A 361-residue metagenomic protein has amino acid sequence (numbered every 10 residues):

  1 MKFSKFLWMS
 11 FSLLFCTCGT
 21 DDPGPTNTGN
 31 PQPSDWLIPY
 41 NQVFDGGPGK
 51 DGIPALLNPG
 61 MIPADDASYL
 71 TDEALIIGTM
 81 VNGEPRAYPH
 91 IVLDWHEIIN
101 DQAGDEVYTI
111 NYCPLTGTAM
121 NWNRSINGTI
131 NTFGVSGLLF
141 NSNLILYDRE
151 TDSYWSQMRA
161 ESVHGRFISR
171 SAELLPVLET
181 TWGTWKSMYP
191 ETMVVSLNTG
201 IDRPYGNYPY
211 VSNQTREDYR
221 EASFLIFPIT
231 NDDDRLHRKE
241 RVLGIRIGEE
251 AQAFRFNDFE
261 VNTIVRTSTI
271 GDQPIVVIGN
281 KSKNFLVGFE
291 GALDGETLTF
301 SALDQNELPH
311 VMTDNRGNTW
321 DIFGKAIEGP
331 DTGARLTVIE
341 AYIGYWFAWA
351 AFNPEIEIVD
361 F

Functional and structural regions predicted by a protein language model:
K2-M9: Sec-dependent signal peptide recognition, specifically the positively charged N-region followed immediately by
L14-T17: C-terminal motif of bacterial Sec signal peptides marking the signal peptidase cleavage site
T20-F361: Mid-to-C-terminal functional-domain signal that highlights helix-capping/loop sites within ligand-binding modules
